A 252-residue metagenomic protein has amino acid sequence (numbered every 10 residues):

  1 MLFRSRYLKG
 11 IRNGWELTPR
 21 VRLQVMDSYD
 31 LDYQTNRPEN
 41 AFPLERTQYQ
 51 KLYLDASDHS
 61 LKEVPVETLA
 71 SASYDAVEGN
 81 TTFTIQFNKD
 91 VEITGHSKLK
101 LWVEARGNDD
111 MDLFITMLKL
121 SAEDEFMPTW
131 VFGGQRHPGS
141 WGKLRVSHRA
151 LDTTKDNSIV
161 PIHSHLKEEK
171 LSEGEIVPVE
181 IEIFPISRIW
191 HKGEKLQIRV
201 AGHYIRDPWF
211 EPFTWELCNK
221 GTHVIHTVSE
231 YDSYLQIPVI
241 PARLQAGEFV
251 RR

Functional and structural regions predicted by a protein language model:
L8-R252: Glycine/threonine-rich phosphate-binding loop and adjacent beta-strand/alpha-helix elements that clamp
